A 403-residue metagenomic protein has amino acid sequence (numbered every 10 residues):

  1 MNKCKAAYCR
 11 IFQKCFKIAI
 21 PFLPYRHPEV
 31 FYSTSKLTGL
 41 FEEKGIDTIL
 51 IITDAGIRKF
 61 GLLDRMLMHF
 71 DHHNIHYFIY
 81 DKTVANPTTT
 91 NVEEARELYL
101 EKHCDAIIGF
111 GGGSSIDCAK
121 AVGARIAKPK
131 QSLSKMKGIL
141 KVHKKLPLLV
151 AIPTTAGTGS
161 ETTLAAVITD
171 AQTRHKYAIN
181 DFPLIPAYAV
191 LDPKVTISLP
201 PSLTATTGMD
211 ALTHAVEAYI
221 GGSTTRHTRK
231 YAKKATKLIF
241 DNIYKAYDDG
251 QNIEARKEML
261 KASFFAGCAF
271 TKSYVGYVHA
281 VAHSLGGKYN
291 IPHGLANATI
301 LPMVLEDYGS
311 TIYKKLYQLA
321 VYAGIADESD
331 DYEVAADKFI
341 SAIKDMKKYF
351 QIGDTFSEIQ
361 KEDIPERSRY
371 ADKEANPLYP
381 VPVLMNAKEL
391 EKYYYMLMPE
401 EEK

Functional and structural regions predicted by a protein language model:
M1-I79, E400-K403: An N-terminal, well-structured beta->alpha segment
N2-Y8, A326-K403: C-terminal charged capping/lid subdomain of soluble metabolic enzymes
L50, R58-K130, K245-R256: N-terminal small/polar loop signature for handling phosphorylated ligands or for N-terminal nucleophile
T90-K194: Glycine/threonine-rich beta-strand-loop-alpha-helix active-site module that forms ligand/phosphate-binding
G157, F265-N297, A375-L378: Glycine-rich phosphate/pyrophosphate-binding beta-alpha loops
A165-S273: Carboxylate- and glycine-rich phosphate/diphosphate-binding segment that chelates Mg2+/Mn2+
I291-D354: Active-site pocket-lining segment
